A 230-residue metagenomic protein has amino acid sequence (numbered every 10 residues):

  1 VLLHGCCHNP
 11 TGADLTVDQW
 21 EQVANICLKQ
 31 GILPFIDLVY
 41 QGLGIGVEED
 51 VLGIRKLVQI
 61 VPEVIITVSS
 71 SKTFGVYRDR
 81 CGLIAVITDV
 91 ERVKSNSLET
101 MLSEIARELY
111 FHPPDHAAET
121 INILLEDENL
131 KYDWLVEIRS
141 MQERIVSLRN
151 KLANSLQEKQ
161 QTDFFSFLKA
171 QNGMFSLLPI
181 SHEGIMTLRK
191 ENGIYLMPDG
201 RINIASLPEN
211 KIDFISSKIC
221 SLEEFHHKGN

Functional and structural regions predicted by a protein language model:
V1-L43: Active-site phosphate-binding strand-loop segment of PLP-dependent enzymes
L28, V58, R189: Anion (oxyanion) recognition and catalysis
P34, V64, Y195-L196: Hydrophobic beta-strand scaffold residues
G53-S97, M101: Active-site PLP attachment segment
R92-V93, N154-Q157, I180-N230: PLP-dependent enzyme catalytic core of the Aspartate aminotransferase-like
E99-A118, L124-A153: Structural signature of PLP-dependent enzymes
L135-E191: Conserved PLP-binding catalytic core of the aspartate aminotransferase-like
